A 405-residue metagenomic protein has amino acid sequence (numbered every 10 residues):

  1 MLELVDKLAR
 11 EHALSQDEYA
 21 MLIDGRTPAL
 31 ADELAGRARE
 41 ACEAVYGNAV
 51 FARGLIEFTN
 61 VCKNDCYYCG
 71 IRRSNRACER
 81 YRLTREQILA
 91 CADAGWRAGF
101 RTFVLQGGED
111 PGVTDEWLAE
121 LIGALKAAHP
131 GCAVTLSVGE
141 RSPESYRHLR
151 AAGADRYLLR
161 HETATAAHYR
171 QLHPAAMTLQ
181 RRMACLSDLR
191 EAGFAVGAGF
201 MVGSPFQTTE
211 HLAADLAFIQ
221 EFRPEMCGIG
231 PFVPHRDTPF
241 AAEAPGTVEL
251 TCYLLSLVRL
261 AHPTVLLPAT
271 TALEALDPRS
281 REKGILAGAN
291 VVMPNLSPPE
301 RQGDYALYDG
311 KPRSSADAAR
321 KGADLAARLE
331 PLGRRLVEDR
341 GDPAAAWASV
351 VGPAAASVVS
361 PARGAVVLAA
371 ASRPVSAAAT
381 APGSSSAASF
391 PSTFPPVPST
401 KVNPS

Functional and structural regions predicted by a protein language model:
M1-A29, W96, Q220-S405: Auxiliary Fe-S-binding modules of radical SAM enzymes
E11, A38, C66, L105 (+5 more regions): Conserved, mostly hydrophobic/aromatic
Y46-Q87: Canonical Radical SAM [4Fe-4S] cluster-binding loop centered on the CxxxCxxC motif and its immediate flanking residues
G54, A92, A119-G123, Y146 (+6 more regions): Generic structural signal for well-ordered alpha-helices, preferentially at hydrophobic/aromatic core positions
I56-F58, E109-P111, V138-S142, T163-T165 (+5 more regions): Active-site-proximal loop/turn and secondary-structure-junction residues that shape catalytic pockets, frequently
R73-A90, G95-E116, L121-L186, A195-V202 (+1 more regions): Core AdoMet radical
L83, V113, W117, H173-R181 (+4 more regions): Alpha-helix N-cap and loop-to-helix initiation/capping positions
S142-L149, P205-I219, A275-L286: Catalytic cores of alpha/beta
